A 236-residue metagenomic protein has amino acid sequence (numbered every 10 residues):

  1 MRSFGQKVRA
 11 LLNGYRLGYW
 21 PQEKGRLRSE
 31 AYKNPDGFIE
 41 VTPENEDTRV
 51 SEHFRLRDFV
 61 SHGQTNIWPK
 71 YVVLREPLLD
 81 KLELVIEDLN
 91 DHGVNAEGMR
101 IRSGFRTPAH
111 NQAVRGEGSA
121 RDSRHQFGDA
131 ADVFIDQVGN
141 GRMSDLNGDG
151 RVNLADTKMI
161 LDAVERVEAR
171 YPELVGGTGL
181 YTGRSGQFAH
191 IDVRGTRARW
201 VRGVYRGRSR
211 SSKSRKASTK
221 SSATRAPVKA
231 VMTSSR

Functional and structural regions predicted by a protein language model:
M1-A10: Beta-strand-enriched, solvent-exposed domains that form extended recognition/catalytic surfaces
V8, Y15-R16, I191: Low-complexity, small/polar and acidic-rich linker and loop segments
G37-M99: Active-site acidic/histidine clusters and adjacent loop/turn architecture that either coordinate catalytic ions
L79-I86, G98, R102, N111-V114 (+1 more regions): Extracytoplasmic/secreted envelope proteins and their assembly/folding machinery, especially bacterial periplasmic
I86-G93, A109, Q137, E168-Y171: Sec/Tat-exported extracytoplasmic proteins
N90-G104, E173-G183: Surface-exposed patches in mature extracellular/periplasmic domains of secreted proteins
P108-S123: Charged, often glycine-rich, active-site loop that binds/positions anionic groups
R121-R236: Catalytic cores and adjacent binding grooves of peptidoglycan-active enzymes
